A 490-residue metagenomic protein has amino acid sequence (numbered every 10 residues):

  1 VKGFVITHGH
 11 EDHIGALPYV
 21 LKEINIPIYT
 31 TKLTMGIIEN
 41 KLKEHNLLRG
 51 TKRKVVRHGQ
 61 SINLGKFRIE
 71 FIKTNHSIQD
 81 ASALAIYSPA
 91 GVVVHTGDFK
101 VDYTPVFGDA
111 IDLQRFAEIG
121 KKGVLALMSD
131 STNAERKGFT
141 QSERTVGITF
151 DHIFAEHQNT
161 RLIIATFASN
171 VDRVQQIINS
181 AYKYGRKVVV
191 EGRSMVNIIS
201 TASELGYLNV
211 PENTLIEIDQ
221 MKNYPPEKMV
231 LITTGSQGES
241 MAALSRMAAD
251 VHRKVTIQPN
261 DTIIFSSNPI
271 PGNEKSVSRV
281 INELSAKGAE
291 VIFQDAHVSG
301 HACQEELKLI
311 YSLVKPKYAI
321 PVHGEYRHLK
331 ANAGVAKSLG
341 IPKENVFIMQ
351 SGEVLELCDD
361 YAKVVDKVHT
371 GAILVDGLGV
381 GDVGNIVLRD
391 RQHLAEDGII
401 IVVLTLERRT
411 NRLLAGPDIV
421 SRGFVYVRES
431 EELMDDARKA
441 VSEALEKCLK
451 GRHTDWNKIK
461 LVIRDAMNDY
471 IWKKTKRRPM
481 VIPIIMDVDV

Functional and structural regions predicted by a protein language model:
V1-V5, H10-N223, A242-T256, K275-S278: His/Asp/Glu-rich metal-coordinating catalytic cores of metallo-dependent phosphodiesterases/hydrolases acting on
L42, A336, I471: Conserved hydrophobic residues forming the short capping helix/wall of the S-adenosyl-L-methionine
R53-V55, A126-M128, I263, V291 (+2 more regions): Conserved beta-strand scaffold positions in the cores of enzyme catalytic domains, especially in NTP/NDP-utilizing
R57, G192, Q350, I485-V488: A general secondary-structure junction signal
K66, A81-A83, I399-I401, V481-P483: Broad gene-expression machinery/nucleic-acid interaction feature
K73, L404-R408, V488: Short, low-complexity Ser/Thr-rich regulatory SLiMs
R136-R452, K460-L461, D465: Hard-cation-handling environments
R452-K460, R464-V490: C-terminal tails and terminal domains of large nucleic-acid-associated and other macromolecular-machine proteins
